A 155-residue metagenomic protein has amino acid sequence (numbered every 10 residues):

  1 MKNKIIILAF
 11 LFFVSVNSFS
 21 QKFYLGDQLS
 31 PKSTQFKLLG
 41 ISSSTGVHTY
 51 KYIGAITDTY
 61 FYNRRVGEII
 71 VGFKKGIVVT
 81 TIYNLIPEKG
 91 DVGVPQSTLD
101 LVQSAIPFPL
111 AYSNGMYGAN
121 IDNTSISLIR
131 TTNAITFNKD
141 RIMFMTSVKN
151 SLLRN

Functional and structural regions predicted by a protein language model:
M1-I5, N155: Short, Lys/Arg-enriched, disordered terminal segments
K4-V14: Sec-dependent N-terminal signal peptides
V16-S20: Sec/Tat signal peptide C-region and signal peptidase I cleavage site
Q21-T49, G54, T80, N84-N155: Non-cytosolic coordination micro-motifs
I56-Y62: Acidic (E/D-rich), amphipathic helical modules within compact regulatory domains
Y62-R65, Y112: Short solvent-exposed loop/turn micro-motifs enriched in small/polar/acidic residues
G67-G72, R130-N133: Hydrophobic/aromatic beta-strand elements that line small-molecule binding cavities or substrate pockets in beta-rich
